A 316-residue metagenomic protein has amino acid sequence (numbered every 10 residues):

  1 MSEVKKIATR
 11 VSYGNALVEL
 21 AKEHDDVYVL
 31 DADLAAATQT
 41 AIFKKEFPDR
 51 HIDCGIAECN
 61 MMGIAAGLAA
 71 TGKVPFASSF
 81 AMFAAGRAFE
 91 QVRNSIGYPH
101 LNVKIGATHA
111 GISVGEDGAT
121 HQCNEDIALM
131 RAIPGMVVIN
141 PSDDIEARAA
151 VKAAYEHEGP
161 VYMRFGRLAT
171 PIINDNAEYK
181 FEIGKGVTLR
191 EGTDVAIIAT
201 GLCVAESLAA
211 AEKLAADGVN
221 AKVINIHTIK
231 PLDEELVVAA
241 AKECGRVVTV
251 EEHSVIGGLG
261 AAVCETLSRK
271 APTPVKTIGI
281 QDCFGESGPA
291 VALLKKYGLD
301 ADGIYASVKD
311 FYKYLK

Functional and structural regions predicted by a protein language model:
M1-R164, A169: Thiamine diphosphate
R10-V11, E23-D26, L34-K45, V114-G115 (+1 more regions): Thiamine diphosphate
